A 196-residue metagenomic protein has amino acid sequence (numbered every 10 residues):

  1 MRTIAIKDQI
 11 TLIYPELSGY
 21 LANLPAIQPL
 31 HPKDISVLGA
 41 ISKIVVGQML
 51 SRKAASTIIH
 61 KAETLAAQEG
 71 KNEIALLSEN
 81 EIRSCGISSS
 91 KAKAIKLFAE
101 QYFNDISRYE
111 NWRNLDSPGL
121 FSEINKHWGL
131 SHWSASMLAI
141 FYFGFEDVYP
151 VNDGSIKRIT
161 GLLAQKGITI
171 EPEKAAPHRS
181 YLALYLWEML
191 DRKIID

Functional and structural regions predicted by a protein language model:
M1-Q28, A92-K93, L97, E110-G119 (+1 more regions): C-terminal accessory module of base-excision DNA glycosylases/AP lyases that mediates lesion recognition and DNA
I4-A5, Y14-A22, L50-S51, A55-K126 (+1 more regions): Alpha-helical ds-nucleic-acid-binding substructure associated with the helix-hairpin-helix region of base-excision DNA
P25-V37: Helix-loop segments that flank and shape redox-cofactor active sites
I35-M49: Alpha-helical scaffold segments that form or flank carboxylate-/histidine-based iron centers
V45, I82, F103-I106, Y142 (+2 more regions): Short amphipathic alpha-helical interaction patches enriched in hydrophobic/aromatic residues with interspersed Lys/Arg
V45, K61, E123, I159 (+1 more regions): Generic structural signal for isolated residues within well-ordered alpha-helices
